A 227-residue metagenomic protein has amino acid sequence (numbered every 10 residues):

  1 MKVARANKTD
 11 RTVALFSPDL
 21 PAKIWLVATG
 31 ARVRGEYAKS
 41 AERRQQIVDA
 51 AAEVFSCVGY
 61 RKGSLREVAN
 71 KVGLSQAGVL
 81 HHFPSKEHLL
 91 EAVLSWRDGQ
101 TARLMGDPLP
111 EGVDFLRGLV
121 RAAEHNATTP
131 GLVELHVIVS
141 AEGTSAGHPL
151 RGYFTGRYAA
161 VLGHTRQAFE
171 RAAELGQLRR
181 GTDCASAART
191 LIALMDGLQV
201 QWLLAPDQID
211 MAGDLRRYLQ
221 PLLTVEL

Functional and structural regions predicted by a protein language model:
M1-E42: N-terminal intrinsically disordered/low-complexity leader segments
A14, K23-I24, G147-H148, A159-A187 (+1 more regions): Hydrophobic alpha-helical bundle segments that form small-molecule/ligand-binding pockets
E42-Q46, A50-A92: Helix-turn-helix
A92, R103-E134, C184-L191: Hydrophobic alpha-helical connector segments
S95-T101: Short, basic, alpha-helical segments at the C-terminal edge of helix-turn-helix-like DNA-binding modules
A102, D114, T129-G131, H148-L175 (+1 more regions): Amphipathic alpha-helical packing segments from all-alpha helical-bundle domains
R121-A127, L135-S145, R217-L222: Helix-loop "lid/cap" segments that line or gate small-molecule binding pockets
L135-V137, T182-Q201, D214-P221: Hydrophobic alpha-helical segments that form the core of small-molecule binding pockets and/or dimer interfaces
